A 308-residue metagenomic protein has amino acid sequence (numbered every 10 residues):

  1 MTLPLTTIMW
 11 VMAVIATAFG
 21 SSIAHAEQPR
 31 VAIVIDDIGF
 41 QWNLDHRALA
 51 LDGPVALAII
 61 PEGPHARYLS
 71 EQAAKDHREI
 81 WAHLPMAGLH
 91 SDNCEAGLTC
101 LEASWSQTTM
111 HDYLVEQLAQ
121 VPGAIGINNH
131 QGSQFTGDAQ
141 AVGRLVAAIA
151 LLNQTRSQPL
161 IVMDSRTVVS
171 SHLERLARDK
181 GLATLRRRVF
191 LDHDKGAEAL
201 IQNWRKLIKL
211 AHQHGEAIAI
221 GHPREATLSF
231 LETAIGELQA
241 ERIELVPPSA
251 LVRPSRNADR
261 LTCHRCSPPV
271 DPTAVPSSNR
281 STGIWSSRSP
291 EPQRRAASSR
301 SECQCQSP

Functional and structural regions predicted by a protein language model:
P4-A296, R300-P308: Catalytic-site microenvironment of enzymes that process N-acetyl-hexosamine-containing cell-wall polysaccharides
